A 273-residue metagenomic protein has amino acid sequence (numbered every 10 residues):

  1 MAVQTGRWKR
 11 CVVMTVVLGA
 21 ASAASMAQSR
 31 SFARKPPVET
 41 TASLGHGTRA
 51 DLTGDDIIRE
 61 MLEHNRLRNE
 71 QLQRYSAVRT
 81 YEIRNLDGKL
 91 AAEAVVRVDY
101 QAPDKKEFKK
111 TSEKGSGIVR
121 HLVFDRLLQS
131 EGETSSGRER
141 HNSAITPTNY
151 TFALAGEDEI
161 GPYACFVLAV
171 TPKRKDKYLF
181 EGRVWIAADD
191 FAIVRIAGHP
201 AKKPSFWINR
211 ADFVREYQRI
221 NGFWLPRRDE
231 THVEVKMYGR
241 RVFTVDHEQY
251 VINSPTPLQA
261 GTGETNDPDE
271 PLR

Functional and structural regions predicted by a protein language model:
A2-V13: Bacterial N-terminal signal peptides that target proteins for export
V12-A21: Bacterial N-terminal signal peptides
A23-M26: Sec/Tat signal peptide C-region and signal peptidase I cleavage site
S29-E181, A188-A192, A201-A211, Q218-L225 (+1 more regions): Structured extracytoplasmic
I196, R227-D229: Beta-strand-dense domains in secreted/periplasmic systems and polymorphic toxin scaffolds
